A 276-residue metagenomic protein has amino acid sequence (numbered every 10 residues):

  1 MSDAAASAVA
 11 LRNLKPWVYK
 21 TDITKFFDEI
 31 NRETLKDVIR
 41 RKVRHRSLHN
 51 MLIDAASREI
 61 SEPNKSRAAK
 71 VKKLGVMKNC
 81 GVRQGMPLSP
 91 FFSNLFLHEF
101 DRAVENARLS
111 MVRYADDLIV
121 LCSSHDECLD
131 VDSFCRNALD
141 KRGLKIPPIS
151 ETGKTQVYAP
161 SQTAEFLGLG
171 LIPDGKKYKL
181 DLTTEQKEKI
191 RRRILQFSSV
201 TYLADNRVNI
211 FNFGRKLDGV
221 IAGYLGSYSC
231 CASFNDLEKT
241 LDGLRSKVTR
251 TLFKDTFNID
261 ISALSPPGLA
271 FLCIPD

Functional and structural regions predicted by a protein language model:
M1-A6: Well-ordered mid-protein domain cores that form the structural environment of catalytic cofactors
V9-A115, I119-R142, P148-I149, Y158 (+4 more regions): Conserved polymerase palm-domain catalytic core
K73, R102, L129, V157-D276: Right-hand nucleic-acid polymerase module
E151-G153: The conserved 3'-phosphoadenosine-5'-phosphosulfate
